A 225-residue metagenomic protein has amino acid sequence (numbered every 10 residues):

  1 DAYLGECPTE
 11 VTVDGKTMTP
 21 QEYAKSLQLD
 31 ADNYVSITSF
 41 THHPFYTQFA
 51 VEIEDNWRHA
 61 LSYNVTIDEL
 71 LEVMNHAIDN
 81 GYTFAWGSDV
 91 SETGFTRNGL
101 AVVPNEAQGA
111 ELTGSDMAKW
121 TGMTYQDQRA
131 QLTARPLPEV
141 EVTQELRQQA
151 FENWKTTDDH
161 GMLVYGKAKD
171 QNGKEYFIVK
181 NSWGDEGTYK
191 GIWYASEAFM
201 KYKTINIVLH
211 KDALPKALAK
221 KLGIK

Functional and structural regions predicted by a protein language model:
D1-K225: Active-site signature of cysteine proteases
